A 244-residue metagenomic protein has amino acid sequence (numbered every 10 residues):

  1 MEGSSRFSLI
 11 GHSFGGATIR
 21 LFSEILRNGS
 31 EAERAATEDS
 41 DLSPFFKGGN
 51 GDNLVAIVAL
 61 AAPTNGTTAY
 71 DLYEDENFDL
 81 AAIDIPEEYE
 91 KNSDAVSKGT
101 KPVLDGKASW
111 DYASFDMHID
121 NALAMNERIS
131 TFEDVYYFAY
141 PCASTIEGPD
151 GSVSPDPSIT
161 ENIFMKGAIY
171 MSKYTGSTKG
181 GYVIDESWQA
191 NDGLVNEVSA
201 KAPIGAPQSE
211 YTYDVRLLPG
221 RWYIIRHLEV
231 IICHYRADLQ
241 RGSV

Functional and structural regions predicted by a protein language model:
M1, T18, F22-I25: Long, hydrophobic/aromatic-enriched structural stretches that serve as scaffold segments
E2-G11: Alpha/beta-hydrolase fold nucleophile elbow
F7, I19-R20, G51: Generic internal hydrophobic packing segments that stabilize the cores of diverse globular domains
G11, G15, I19: Gly/Ala-rich beta-loop-alpha elbow adjacent to hydrolase catalytic centers
E24, G29-V244: Helical cap/lid subdomain of alpha/beta-hydrolase-fold lipid enzymes that gates access to the catalytic pocket
